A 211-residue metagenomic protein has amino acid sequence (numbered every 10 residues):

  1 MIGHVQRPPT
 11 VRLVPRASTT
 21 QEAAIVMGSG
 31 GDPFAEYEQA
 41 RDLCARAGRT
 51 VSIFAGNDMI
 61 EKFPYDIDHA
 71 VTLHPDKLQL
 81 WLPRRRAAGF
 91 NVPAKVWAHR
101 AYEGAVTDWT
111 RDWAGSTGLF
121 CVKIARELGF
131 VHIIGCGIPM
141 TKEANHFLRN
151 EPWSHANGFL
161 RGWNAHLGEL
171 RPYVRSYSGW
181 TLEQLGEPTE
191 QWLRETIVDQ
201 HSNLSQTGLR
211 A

Functional and structural regions predicted by a protein language model:
I2-A211: Metal-ion/cofactor- or nucleotide/acyl-coenzyme-handling active-site neighborhoods
